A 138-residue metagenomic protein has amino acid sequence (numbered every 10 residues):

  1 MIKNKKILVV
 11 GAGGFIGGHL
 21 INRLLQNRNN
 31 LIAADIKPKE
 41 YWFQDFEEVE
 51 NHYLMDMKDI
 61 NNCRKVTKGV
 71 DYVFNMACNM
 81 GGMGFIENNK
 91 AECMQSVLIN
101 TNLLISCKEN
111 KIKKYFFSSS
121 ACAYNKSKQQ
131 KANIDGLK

Functional and structural regions predicted by a protein language model:
M1-K138: N-terminal Rossmann-like NAD(P)+-binding domain of SDR-like oxidoreductases, especially those catalyzing
